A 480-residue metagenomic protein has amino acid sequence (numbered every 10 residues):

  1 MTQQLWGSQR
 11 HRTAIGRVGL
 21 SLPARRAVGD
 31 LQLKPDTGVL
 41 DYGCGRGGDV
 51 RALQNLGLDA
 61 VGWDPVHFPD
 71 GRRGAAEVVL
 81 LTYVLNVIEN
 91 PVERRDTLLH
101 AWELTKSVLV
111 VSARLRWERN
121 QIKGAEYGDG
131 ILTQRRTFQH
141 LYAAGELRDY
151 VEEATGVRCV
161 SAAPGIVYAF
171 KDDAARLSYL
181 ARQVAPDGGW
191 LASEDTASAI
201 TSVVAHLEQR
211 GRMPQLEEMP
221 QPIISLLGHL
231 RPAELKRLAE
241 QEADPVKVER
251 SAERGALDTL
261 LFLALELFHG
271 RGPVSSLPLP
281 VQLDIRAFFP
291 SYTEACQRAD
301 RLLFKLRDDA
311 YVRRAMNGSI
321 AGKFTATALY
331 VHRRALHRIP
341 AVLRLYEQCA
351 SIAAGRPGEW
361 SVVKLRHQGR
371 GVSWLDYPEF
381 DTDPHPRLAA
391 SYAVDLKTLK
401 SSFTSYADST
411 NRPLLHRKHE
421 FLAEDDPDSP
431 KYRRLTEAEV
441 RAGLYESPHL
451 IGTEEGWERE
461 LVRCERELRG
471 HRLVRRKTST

Functional and structural regions predicted by a protein language model:
M1-G74, V110-D195, G456, E460-R463: Class I (Rossmann-like) S-adenosyl-L-methionine-dependent methyltransferase catalytic domain, capturing the SAM-binding
M1-Q9, I15-L33, A169, V184 (+1 more regions): Basic, alpha-helical nucleic-acid-binding regions used in initiation and control of genome expression
P23-A24, R46, R94-T97, V281: Amphipathic coiled-coil/heptad-repeat helices and related helical stalk/stem segments that mediate oligomerization
D41, G45, N86-E89, R135-Q139 (+2 more regions): Conserved aromatic-histidine-acidic binding/catalytic patches
G74, L104, P290: Structured loop/turn residues at beta-strand edges in well-structured enzyme cores
E77-V92: A short SAM/SAH-binding and catalytic strip from SAM-dependent methyltransferases
R95-V108: A short glycine-rich, Lys/Arg-flanked "PGG" loop and its adjoining helix->strand segment in the class I
